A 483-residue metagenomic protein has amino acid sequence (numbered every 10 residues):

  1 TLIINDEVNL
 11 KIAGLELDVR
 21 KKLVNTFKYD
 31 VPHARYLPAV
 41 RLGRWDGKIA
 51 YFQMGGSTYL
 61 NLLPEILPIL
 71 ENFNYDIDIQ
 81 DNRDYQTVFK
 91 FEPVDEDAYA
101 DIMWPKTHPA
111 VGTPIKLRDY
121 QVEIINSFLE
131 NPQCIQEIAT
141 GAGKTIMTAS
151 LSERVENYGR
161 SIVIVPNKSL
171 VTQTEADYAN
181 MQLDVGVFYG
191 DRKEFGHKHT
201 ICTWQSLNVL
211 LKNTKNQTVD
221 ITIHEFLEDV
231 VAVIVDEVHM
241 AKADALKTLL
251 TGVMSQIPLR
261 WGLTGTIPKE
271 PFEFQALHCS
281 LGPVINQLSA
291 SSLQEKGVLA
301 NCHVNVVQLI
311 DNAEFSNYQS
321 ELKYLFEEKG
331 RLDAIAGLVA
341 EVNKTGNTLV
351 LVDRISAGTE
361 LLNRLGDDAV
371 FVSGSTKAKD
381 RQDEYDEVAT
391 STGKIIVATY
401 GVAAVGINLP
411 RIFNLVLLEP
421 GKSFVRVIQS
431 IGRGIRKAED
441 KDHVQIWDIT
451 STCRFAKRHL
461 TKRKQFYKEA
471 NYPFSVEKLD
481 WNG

Functional and structural regions predicted by a protein language model:
T1-D84: N-terminal accessory nucleic-acid engagement/regulatory domains that precede and modulate ATP-driven motor cores
I66, V231-A232, E237-H303, Y467: Post-DEXD/H (motif II) to motif III coupling segment of the RecA-like Helicase ATP-binding lobe
K116, Y120, E130-V155: Walker A/P-loop
L151-S152, E314-D353, A357-R364: Conserved interdomain hinge at the start of the Helicase C-terminal
T172, L183-G196, K212, L349 (+2 more regions): Conserved helicase ATPase core of P-loop NTP-dependent helicases/translocases
C202-L249, T399-G401, G406: Conserved RecA-like ASCE ATPase "motif II neighborhood" in helicase/translocase motors
A276-N305, A313, V425-G483: A conserved SF2-helicase RecA2
S373-A470: Conserved RecA-like P-loop NTPase helicase motor core
